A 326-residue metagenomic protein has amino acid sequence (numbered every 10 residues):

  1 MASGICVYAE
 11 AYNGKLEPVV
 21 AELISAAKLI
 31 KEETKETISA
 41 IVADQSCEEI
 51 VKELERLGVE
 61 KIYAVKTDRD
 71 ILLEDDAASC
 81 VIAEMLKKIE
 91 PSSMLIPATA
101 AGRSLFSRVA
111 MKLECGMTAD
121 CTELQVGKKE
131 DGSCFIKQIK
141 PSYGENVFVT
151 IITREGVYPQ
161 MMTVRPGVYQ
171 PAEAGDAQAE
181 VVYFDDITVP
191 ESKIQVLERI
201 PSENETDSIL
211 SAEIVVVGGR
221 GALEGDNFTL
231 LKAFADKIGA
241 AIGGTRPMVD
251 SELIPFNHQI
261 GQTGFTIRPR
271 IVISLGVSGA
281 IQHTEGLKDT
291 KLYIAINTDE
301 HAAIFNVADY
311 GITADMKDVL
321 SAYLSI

Functional and structural regions predicted by a protein language model:
M1-I326: N-terminal glycine-rich FAD/FM-binding segment characteristic of electron-transfer flavoproteins
